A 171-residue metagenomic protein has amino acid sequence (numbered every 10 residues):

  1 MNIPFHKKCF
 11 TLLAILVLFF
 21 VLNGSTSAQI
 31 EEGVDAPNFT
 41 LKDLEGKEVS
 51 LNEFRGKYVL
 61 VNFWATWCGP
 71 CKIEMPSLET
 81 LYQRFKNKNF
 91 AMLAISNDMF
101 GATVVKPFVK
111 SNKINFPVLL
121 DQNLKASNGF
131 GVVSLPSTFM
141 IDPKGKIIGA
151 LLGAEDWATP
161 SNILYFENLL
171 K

Functional and structural regions predicted by a protein language model:
N2-L13: Bacterial N-terminal signal peptides that target proteins for export
L12-V21: Bacterial N-terminal signal peptides
S25-N52: N-terminal "domain-start" segment that seeds a small globular fold
S50-G69: Short active-site neighborhood of thiol/selenol oxidoreductases, capturing the structured segment around
K57-V59, N89-A91, P117: Structural signature of beta-strand start/N-cap positions in the alpha/beta core of ABC transporter nucleotide-binding
V59-V61, L93-I95, F139: Conserved hydrophobic packing residues within short motifs/helices of P-loop NTPase cores of ABC-family ATPases
K72-N112, Q122-G129: Structural microenvironment flanking redox-active thiols in thiol-disulfide oxidoreductases
P107-N115, D121-E167: Thiol/disulfide oxidoreductase modules built on the thioredoxin-like
